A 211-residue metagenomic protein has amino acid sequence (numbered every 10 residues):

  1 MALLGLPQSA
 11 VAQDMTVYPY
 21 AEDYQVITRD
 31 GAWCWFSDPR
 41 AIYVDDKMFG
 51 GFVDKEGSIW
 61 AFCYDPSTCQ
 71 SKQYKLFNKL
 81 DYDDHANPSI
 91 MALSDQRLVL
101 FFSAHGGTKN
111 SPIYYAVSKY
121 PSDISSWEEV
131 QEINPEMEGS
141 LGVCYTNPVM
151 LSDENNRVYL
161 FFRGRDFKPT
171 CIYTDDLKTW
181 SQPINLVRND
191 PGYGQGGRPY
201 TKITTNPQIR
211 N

Functional and structural regions predicted by a protein language model:
M1-G5: Bacterial N-terminal signal peptides
D14-N211: Extracellular, repeat-based ectodomains that mediate carbohydrate processing or recognition
